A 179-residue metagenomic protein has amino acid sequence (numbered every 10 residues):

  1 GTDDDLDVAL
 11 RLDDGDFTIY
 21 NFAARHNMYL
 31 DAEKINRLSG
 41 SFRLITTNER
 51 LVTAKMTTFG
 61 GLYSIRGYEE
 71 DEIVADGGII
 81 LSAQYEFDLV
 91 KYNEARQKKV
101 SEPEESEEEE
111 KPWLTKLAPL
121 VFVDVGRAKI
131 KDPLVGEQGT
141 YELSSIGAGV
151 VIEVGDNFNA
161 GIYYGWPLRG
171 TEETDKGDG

Functional and structural regions predicted by a protein language model:
D5-G179: C-terminal transmembrane beta-barrel domains of outer membrane proteins
